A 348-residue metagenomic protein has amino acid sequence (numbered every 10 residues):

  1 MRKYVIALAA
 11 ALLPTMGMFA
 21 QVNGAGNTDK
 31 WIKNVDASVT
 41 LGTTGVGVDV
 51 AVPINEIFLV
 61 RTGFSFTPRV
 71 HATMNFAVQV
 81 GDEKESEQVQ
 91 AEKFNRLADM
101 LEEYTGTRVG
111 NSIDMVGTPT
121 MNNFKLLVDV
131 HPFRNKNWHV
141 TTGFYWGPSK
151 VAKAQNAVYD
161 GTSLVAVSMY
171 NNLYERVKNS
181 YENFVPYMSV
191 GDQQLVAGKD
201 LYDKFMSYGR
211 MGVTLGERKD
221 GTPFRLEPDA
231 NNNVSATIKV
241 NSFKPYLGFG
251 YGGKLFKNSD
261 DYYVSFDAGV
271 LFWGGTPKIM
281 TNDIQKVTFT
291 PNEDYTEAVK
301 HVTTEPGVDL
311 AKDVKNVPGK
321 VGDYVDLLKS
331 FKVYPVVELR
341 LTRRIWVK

Functional and structural regions predicted by a protein language model:
M1-G24, L341: Bacterial Sec-dependent N-terminal signal peptides
V22-N34, I57, F133-W138, K254-V264 (+1 more regions): Short loop/turn motifs that connect adjacent beta-strands in outer-membrane beta-barrel proteins
G26-T28, N34-V39, H71-M121, S149-S242 (+1 more regions): Extracellular/periplasm-exposed beta-strand and loop segments of Gram-negative cell-envelope proteins, dominated by
K33-V39, V48, V60-T62, L126 (+4 more regions): Transmembrane beta-strands of outer-membrane beta-barrel proteins
L41-G45, F64-V70, F144-K150, G253 (+2 more regions): Transmembrane beta-strands of outer-membrane beta-barrel pores
T120-K150: Ordered, amphipathic secondary-structure segments that act as subunit-interaction surfaces in large macromolecular
K244-F256, T276: Extended serine/threonine-enriched, polar tracts that run as long, contiguous segments within proteins
F331-K348: Outer-membrane beta-barrel "beta-signal"
